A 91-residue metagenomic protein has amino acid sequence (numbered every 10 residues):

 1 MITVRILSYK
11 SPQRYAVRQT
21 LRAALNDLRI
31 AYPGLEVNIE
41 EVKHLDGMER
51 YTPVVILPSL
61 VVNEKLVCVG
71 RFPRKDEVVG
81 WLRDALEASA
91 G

Functional and structural regions predicted by a protein language model:
M1-D27: Local sequence-structure signature of Cys/Sec-based thiol-disulfide redox active-site neighborhoods
V4-I6, I39, V78: Hydrophobic beta-strand residues in large extracellular and virion-surface proteins
Q19-R22, V54-I56, K75-E77: Short, glycine/charged-enriched secondary-structure capping and boundary segments
R22-N38: Conserved helix-turn-beta segment immediately C-terminal to the redox Cys motif in thioredoxin-like folds
P33-I56: Thioredoxin-like thiol-disulfide oxidoreductase module
V62-A90: Non-catalytic, surface beta->alpha helical segment in thiol-disulfide oxidoreductase systems
